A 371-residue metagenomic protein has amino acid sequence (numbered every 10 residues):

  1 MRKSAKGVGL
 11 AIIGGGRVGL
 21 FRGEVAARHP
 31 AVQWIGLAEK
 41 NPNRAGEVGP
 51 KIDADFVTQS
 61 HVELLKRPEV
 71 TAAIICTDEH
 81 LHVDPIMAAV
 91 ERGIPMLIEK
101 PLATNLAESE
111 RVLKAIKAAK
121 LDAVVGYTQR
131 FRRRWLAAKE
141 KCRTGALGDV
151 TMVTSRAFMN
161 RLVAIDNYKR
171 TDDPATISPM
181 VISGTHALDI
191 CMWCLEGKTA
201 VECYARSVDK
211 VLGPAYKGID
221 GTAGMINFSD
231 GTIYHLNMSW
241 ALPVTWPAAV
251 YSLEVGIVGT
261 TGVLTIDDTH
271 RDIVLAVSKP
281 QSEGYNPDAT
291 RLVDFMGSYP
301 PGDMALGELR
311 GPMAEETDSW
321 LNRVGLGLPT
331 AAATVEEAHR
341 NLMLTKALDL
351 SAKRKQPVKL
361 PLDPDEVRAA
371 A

Functional and structural regions predicted by a protein language model:
M1-I52: N-terminal Rossmann-like dinucleotide-binding module
M1-S4, A72-I75, S278-P280, E315 (+1 more regions): C-terminal helix-rich "cap/oligomerization" subdomain common to oxidoreductases
I52-A115: Beta-loop-alpha module in the N-terminal Rossmann-like domain of NAD(P)-dependent dehydrogenases, especially those
T58, I98, T104, A123-V125 (+3 more regions): Hydrophobic residues in well-ordered beta-strands that form the structural core
R111-Q129, G148-V153: Rossmann-fold dehydrogenase core element
Q129-K217, K355: Predominantly a Rossmann-like dinucleotide-binding segment in NAD(P)-dependent oxidoreductases
L188-A276, A314-G325, T345, P364-A371: Contiguous beta-strand/loop segments that form the cofactor/metal-binding neighborhood of enzyme cores
